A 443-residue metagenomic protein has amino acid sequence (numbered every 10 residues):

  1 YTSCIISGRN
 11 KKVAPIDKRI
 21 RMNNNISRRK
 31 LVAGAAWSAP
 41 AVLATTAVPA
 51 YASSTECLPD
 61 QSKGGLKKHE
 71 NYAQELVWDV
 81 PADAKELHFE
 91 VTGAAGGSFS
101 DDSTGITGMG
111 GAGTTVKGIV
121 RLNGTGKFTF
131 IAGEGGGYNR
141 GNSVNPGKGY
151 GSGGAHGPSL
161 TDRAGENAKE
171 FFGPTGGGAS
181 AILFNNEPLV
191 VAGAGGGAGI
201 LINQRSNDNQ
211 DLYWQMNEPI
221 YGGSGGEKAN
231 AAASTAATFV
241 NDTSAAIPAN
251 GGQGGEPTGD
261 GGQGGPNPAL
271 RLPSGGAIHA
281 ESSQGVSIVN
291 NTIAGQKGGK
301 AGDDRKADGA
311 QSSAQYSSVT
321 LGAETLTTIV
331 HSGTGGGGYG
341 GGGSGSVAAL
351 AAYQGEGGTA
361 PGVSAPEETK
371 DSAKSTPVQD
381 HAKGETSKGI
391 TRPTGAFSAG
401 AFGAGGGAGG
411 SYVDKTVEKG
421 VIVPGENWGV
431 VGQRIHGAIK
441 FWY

Functional and structural regions predicted by a protein language model:
Y1-I26, G34-T45: N-terminal secretory signal peptides
R19-S27, P174-G176, I182: Intrinsically disordered, low-complexity regulatory segments in eukaryotic proteins
I26-S27, A41, K68, I329: Alpha-helical interaction segments
S27-R28, A36, I106, A168: Residue-level detector of functional hotspots within protein domains
L43-L58: C-terminal region of N-terminal signal peptides and the immediate post-cleavage residues of exported proteins
E56-G93, S98-Y443: Glycine-centric low-complexity repeats
